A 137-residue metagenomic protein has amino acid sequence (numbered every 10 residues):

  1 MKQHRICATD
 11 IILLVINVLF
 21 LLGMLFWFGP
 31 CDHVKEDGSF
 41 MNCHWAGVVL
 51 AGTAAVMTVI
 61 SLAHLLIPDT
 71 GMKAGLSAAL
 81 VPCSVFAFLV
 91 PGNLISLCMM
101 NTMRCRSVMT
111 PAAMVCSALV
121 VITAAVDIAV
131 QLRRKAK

Functional and structural regions predicted by a protein language model:
M1-F20, V130-R134: Cytosolic juxtamembrane helix and N-cap/initiation of the first transmembrane helix
L19-P30, P82-L97: C-terminal TM-helix exit segments that contain a strictly Trp-centered aromatic cap at the helix terminus
G29-H33, L66-K73, S96-M100, L132-A136: Transmembrane helix-loop junctions in multipass membrane proteins, especially transporters and channels
P30-G47, V90-V115: Interfacial non-cytosolic loop connecting adjacent transmembrane helices
V49-H64, S117-I122: Hydrophobic alpha-helical transmembrane segments
A63-V85: Loop-to-transmembrane helix junctions at the membrane interface
C116-K137: Membrane-water interface at the C-terminal end of transmembrane alpha helices
